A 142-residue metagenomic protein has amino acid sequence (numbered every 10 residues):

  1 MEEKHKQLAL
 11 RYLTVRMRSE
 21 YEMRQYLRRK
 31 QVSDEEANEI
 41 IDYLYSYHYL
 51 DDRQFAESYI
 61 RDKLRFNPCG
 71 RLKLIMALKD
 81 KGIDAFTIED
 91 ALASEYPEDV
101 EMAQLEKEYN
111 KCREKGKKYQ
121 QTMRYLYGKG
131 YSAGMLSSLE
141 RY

Functional and structural regions predicted by a protein language model:
M1-Y142: An alpha-helical, amphipathic repeat domain used for nucleic-acid recognition, typified by the mTERF helical solenoid
